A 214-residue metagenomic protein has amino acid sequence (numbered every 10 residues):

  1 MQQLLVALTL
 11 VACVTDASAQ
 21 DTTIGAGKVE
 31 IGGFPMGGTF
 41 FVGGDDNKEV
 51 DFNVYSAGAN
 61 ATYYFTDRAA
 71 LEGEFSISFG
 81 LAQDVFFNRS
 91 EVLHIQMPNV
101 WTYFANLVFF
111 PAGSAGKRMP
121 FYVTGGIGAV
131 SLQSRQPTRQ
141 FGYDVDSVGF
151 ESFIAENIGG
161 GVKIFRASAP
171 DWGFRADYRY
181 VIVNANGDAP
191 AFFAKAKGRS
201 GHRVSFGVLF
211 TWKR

Functional and structural regions predicted by a protein language model:
M1-G25, K213-R214: Cleavable N-terminal export/targeting peptides
A19-Y64, S205-R214: Short glycine/proline- and aromatic-enriched beta-strand/turn motifs that initiate or cap beta-hairpins
Q20-D21, G32-P35, N60-G142, F153-I154 (+2 more regions): Gram-negative (and chloroplast) outer-membrane scaffold detector with strong preference for beta-barrel transmembrane
G27, D51-A57, M97-Y103, M119 (+2 more regions): Residues that define the transmembrane beta-barrel architecture of outer-membrane proteins
M36-T39, I77-S78, R179-V181: Generic short beta-strand segments
F40-N47, G80-F86, L132-Q136, V183-A189: Outer-membrane beta-barrel proteins
G43-K48, N88-Q96, F141-G149, P190-A196: Extracellular loop and loop/strand-boundary signature of outer-membrane beta-barrel proteins
G80-V85, I164-R214: Predominantly the C-terminal beta-signal and adjacent terminal strand-loop region of outer-membrane beta-barrel
